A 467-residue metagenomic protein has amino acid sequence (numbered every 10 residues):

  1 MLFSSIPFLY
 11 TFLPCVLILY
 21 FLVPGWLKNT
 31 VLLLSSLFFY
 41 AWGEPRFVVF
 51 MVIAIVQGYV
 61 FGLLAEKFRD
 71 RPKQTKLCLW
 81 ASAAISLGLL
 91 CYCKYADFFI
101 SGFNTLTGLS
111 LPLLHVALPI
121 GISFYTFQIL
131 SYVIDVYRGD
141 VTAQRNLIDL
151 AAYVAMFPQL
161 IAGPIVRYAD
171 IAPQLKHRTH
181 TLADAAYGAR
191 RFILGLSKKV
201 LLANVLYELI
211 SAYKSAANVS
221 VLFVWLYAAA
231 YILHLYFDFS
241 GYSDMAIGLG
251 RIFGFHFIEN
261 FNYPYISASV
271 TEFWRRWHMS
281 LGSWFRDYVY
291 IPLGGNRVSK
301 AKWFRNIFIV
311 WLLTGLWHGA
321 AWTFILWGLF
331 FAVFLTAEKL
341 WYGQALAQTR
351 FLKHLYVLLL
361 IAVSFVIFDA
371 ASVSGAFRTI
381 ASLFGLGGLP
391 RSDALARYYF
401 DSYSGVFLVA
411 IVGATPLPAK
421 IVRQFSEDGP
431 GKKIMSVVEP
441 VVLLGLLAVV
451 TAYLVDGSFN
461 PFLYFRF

Functional and structural regions predicted by a protein language model:
M1-R466: Membrane-embedded transmembrane alpha-helical bundles that form the catalytic cores of multi-pass lipid-modifying
